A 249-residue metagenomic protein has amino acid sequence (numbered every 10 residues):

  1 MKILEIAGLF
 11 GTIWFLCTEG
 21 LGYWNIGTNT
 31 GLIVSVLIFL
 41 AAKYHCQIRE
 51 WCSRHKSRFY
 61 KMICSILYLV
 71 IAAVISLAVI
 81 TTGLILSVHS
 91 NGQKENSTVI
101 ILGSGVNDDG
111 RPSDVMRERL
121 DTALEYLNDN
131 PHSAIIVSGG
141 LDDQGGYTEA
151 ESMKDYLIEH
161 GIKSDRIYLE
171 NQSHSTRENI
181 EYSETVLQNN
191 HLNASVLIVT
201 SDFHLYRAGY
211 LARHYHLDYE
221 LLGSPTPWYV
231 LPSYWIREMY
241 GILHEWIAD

Functional and structural regions predicted by a protein language model:
K2-E50: Membrane-embedded alpha-helical segments of integral membrane proteins
L4-A7, L67-A73, R237: Hydrophobic alpha-helical transmembrane segments of polytopic
C17-L21, C46-R49, S76-L84, H244: Membrane-water interface at transmembrane helix exits
I48-F59: Membrane-helix interface/capping segments
R58-G83: Internal/C-terminal transmembrane anchor helices
V79-W235: A structural signal for short, hydrophobic/glycine-enriched beta-strand patches
L231-D249: A transmembrane-helix-recognition feature enriched in membrane-embedded lipid enzymes and envelope glyco-/phospholipid
